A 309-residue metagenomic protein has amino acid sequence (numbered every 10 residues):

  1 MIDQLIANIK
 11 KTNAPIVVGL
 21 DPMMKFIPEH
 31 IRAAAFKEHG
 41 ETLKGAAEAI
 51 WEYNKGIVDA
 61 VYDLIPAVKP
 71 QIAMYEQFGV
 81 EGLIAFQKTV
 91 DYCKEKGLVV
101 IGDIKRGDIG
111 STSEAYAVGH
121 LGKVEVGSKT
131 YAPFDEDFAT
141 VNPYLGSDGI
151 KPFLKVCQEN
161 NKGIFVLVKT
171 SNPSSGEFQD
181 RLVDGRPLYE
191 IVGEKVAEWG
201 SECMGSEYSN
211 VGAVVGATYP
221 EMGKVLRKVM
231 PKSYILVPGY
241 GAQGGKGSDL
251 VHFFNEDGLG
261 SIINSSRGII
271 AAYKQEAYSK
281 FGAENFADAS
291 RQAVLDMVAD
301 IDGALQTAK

Functional and structural regions predicted by a protein language model:
M1-A60, F281: N-terminal glycine-rich anion-binding loop in soluble enzyme alpha/beta folds
V18, V68, D103, A139 (+2 more regions): Conserved, mostly hydrophobic/aromatic
G45-A46, K69-G82: Glycine-rich, proline-tolerant flexible connector loops at the mouths of alpha/beta enzymes
V58-L64, Y92-E95, L154-E159, R227-M230 (+1 more regions): Acidic (Asp/Glu)-rich catalytic clusters
I65, F134-D137, Q158-I164, E207 (+2 more regions): Glycine-enriched alpha-helix->loop->beta-strand junction motifs that scaffold or abut catalytic
I104, D108-V211: Conserved anion-binding
A217-N264, G268-Q275: A C-terminal functional module that forms or caps the active site or interfaces directly with catalytic machinery
L250-E256, A271-K309: C-terminal helical cap(s) of enzyme catalytic domains, especially alpha/beta-barrels
